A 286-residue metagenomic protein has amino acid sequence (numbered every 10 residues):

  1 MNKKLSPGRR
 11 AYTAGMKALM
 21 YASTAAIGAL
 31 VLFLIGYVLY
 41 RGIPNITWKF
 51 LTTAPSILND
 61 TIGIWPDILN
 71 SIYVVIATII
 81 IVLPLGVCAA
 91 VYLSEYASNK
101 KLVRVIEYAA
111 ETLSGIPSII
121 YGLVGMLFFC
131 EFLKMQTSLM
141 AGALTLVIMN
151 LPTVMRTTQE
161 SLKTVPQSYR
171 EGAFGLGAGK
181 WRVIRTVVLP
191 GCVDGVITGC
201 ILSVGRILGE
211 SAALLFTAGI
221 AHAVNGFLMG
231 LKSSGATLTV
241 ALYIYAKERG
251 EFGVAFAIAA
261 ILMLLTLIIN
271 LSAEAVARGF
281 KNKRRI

Functional and structural regions predicted by a protein language model:
M1-T24, A273-I286: Transmembrane alpha-helical segments of polytopic membrane transport and secretion proteins
K3-L19, V38-I80, N99, I244-F252: Periplasmic/extracellular loop-to-transmembrane helix junction in inner-membrane transport proteins
T13, L85, S98-L102, Q167-T198: Amphipathic cytosolic juxtamembrane alpha-helices at the membrane-cytosol interface of multi-pass membrane transporters
P55-L58, I62, L214-M263: Interhelical loop and adjacent transmembrane-helix boundary motif in polytopic membrane transport permeases
T78-A110, L123, A273-N282: Transmembrane-helix boundary motif in ABC transporter permease subunits
L93, Q159, K163, I201 (+1 more regions): C-terminal transmembrane helix and the adjacent membrane-cytosol boundary/short C-terminal tail of inner/organellar
E111-M149: Generic hydrophobic transmembrane alpha-helix motif, especially the helices
T158, K180-A218: Transmembrane alpha-helices
